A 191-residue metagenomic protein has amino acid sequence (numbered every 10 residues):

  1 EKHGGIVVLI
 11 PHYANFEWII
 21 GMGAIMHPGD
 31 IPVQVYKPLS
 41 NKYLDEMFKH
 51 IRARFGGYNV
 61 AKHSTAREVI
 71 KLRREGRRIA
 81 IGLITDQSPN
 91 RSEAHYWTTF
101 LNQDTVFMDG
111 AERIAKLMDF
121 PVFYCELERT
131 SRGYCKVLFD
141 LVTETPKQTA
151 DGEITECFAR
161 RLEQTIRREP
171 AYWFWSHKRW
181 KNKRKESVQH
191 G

Functional and structural regions predicted by a protein language model:
E1-G4, E75-R77: Glycine-rich phosphate-binding loop signature in dinucleotide/nucleotide-binding domains
E1-K2, P11, E169, Q189: Proteins with a high burden of low-complexity, intrinsically disordered sequence enriched in S/T/G/P/A and R, requiring
G4-H63, N90-T99: Catalytic core of membrane glycerolipid acyltransferases/transacylases, capturing the structured, soluble-facing
I25, H50, H63-G191: Non-catalytic C-terminal accessory region of glycerolipid acyltransferases and related lyso-lipid remodeling enzymes
